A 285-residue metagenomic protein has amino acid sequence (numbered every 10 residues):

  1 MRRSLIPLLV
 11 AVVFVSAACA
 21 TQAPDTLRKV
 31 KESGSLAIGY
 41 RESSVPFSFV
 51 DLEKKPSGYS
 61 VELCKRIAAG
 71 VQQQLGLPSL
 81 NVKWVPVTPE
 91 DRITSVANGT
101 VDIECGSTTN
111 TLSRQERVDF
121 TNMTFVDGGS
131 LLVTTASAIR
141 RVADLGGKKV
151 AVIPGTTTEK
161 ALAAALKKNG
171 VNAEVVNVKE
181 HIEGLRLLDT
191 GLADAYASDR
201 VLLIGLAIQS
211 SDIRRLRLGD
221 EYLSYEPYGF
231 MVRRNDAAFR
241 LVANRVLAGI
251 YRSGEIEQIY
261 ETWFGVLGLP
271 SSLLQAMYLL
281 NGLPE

Functional and structural regions predicted by a protein language model:
A20-Q22, T157-V176, R214-L218, L247-E285: Ligand-binding clefts/hinges and TM-proximal coupling segments of bilobed small-molecule sensing domains
A23-D25, L77-T94, S137-A138, V175-L187 (+1 more regions): Short helix-initiation/N-cap motifs at beta->coil->alpha
A23-P24, K29-E104, S253: Extracytoplasmic small-molecule ligand-binding "clamshell" domains of the periplasmic binding protein/Venus flytrap
L27, V133-V150: Flexible hinge/capping segments at coil-to-helix
E42, F125-A136, R200, A207-A248 (+1 more regions): Periplasmic-binding protein-like
E53, K65-N81, T158-N177, A207-D212: Ligand-binding cleft/hinge of the Venus flytrap
V61-G70, A143, K148-K149, P154-T156 (+2 more regions): Extended ligand-binding regions for polar small-molecule ligands
E90-D91, C105-R117, A161-K168, D189-S224: A ligand-binding cleft/hinge motif common to bilobed small-molecule-binding domains
